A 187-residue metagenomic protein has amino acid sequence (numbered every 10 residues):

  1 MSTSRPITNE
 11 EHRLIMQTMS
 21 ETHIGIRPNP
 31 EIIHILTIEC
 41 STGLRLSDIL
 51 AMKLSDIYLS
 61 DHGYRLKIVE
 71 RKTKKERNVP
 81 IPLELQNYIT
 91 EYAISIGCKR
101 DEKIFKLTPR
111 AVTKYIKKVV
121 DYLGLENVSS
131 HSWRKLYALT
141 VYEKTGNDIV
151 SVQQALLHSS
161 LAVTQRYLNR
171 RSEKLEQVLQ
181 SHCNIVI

Functional and structural regions predicted by a protein language model:
M1-I7, C183-I187: C-terminal secondary-structure termini that scaffold catalytic or DNA-interacting sites
N9-T42: Basic, Lys/Arg- and aromatic-enriched nucleic-acid-binding interface segment
E31, E126-K144: Short basic/aromatic active-site micro-motif
I35, G43, S47-M52, V152: Alpha-helix N-cap/helix-start motif at helix boundaries, enriched for small hydrophobics
D48-I49, V128, A138, G146-L157: Active-site-proximal segment of tyrosine recombinases
A51-L85: Conserved tyrosine-mediated DNA breakage-rejoining catalytic core shared by Y-recombinases
E70-T73, H158, V163-S181: Catalytic-site neighborhood detector that most strongly recognizes the C-terminal catalytic loop/helix of tyrosine
R71-T90, K99-K118: C-terminal catalytic core of Y-nucleophile DNA break-rejoin enzymes
